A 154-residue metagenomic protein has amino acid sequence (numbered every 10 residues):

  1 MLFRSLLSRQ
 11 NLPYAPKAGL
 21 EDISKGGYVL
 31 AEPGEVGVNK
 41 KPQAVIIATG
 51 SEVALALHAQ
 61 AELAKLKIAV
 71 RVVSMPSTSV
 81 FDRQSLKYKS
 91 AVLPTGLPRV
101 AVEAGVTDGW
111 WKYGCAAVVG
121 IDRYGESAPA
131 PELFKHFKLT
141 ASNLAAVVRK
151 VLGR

Functional and structural regions predicted by a protein language model:
F3-R154: Thiamine diphosphate
